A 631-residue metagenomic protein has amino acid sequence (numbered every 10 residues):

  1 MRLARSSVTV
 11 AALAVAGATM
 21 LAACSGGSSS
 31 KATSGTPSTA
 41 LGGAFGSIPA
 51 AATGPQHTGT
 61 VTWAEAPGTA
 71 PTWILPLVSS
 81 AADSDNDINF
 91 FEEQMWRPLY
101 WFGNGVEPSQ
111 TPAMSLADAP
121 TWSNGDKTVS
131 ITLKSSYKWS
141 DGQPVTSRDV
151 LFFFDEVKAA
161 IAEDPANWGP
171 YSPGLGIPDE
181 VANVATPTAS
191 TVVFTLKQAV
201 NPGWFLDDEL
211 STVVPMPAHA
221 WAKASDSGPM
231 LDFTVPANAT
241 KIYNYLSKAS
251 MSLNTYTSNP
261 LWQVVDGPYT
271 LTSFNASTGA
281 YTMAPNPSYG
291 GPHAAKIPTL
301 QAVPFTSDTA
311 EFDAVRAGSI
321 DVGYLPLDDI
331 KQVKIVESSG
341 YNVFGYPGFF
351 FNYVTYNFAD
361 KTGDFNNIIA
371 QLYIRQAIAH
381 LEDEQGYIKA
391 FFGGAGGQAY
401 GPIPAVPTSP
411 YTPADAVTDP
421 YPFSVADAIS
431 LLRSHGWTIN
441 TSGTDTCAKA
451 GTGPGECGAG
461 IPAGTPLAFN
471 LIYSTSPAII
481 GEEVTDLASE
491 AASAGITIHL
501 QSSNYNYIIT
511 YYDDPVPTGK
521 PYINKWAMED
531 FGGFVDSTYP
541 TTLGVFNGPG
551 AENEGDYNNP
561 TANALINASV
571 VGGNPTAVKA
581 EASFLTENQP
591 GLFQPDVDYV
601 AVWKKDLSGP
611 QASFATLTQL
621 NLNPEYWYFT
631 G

Functional and structural regions predicted by a protein language model:
P37-T39, W603-G631: Long beta-strand-rich cores associated with HINT superfamily self-processing modules
I48-G54, Q376, I388, T497-K520 (+2 more regions): Extracytoplasmic/peripheral linker and loop segments enriched in polar/acidic and small residues with frequent Thr/Pro
Q56, P170-L246: Surface-exposed binding/hinge segments that line and control ligand-binding clefts or catalytic entry sites
V61-N124, V264: N-terminal lobe/hinge region of extracytoplasmic solute-binding protein
G105, V213-A294, S430: Gly/Pro-rich hinge or "lid" segments in bacterial periplasmic/extracellular proteins
D118-P165, P187, V193-T195, E311-A314 (+2 more regions): Aromatic- and charge-enriched surface segment that lines or borders ligand/interaction sites
T257-P260, A280-V333, T497: Ligand-site clamp/hinge motif
T282-P287, I369-S489: Append "and occasionally in soluble cytosolic enzymes with long acidic Gly/Pro-rich linkers
